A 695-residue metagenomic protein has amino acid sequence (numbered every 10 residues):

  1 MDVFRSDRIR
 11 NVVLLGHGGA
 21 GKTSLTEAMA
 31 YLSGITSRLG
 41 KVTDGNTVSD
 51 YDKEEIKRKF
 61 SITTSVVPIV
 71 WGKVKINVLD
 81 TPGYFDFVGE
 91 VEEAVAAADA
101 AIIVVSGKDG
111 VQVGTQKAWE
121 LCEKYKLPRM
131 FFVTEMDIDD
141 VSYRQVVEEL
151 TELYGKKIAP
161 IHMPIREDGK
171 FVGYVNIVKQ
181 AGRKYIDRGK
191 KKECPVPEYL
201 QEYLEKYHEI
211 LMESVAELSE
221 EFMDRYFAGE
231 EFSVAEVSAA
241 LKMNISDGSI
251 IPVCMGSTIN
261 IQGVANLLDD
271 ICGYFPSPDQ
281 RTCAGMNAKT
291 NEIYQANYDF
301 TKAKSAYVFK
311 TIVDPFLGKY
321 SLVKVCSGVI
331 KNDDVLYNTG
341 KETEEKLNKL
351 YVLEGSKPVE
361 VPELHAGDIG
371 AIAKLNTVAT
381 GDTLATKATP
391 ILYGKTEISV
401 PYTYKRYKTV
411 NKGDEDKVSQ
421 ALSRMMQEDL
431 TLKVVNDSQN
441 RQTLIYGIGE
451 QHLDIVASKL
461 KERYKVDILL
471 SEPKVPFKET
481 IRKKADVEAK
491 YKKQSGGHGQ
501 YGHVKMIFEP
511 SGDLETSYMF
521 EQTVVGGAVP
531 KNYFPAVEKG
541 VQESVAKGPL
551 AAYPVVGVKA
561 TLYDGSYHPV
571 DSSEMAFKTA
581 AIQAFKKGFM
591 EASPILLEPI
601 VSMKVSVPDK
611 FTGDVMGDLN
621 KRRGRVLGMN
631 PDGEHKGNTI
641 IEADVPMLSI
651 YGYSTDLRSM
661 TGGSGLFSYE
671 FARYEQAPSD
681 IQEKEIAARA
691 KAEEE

Functional and structural regions predicted by a protein language model:
M1-E695: Structural and coupling elements of P-loop NTPases
